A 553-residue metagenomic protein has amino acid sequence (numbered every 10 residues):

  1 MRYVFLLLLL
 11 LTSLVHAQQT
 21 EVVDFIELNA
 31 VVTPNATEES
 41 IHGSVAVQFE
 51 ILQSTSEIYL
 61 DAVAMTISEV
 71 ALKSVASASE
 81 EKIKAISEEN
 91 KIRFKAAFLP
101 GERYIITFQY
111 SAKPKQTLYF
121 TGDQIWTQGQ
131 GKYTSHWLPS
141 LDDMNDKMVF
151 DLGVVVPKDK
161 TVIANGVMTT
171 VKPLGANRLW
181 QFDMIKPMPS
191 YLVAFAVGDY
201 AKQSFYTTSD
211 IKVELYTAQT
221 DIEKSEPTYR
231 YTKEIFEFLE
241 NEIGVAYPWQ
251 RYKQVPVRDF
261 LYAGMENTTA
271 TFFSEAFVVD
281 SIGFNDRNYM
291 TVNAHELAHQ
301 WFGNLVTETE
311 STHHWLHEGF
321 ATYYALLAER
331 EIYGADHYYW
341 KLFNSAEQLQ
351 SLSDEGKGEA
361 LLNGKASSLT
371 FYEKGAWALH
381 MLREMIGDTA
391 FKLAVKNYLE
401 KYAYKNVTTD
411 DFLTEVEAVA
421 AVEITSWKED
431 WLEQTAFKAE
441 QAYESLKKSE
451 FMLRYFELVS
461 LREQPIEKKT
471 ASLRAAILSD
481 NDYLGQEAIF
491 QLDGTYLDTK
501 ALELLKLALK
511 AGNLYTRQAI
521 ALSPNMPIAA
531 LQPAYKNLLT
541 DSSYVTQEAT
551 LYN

Functional and structural regions predicted by a protein language model:
M1-V22: Bacterial Sec-dependent N-terminal signal peptides
A17-Y247: Acidic/His-enriched low-complexity segments
R93, P227-E234, F238, N288 (+10 more regions): Extracytoplasmic/secreted proteins, especially bacterial periplasmic and envelope-associated proteins
L118, Q128, Y133-T134, L152 (+6 more regions): Juxtacatalytic substrate-recognition/specificity segment
T312-H380, E384-M385, Y402, V419 (+1 more regions): Acidic/His/Gly-enriched intrinsically disordered linker/tail segments that often contain short helix/coil "MoRF-like"
A366, G375-Y402, Y455, P465-N481: Long hydrophobic segments that form regular secondary structure
N406-L538, S543-N553: Beta/coil-rich, acidic/histidine-enriched accessory regions frequently appended to metallopeptidases
